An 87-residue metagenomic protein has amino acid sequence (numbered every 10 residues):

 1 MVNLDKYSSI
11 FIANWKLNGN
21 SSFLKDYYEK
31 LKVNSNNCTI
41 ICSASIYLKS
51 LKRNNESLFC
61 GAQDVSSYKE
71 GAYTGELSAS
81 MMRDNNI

Functional and structural regions predicted by a protein language model:
M1-L77, D84: Conserved N-terminal beta1-alpha1 strand-loop-helix module at the mouth
I87: Conserved catalytic cysteine-centered active-site region of acyl-thioester-dependent Claisen-condensing enzymes
